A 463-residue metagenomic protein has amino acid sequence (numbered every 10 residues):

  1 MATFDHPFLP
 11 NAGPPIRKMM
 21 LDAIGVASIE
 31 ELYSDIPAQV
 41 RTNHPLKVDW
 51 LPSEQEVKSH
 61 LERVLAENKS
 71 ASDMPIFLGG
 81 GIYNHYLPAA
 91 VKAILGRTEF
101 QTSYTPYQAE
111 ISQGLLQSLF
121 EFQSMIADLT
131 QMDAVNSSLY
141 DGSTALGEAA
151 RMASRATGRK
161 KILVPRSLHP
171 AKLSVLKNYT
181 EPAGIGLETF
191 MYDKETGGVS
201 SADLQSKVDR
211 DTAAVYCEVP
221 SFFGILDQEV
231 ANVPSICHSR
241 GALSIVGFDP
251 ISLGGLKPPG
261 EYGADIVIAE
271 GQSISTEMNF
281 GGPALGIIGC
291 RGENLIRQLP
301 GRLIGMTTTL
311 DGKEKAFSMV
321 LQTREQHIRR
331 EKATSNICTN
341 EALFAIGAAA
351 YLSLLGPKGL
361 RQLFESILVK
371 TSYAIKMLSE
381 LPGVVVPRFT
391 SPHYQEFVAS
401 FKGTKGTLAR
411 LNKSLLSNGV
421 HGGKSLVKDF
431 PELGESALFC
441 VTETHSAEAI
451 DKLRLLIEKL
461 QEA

Functional and structural regions predicted by a protein language model:
M1-I16, M20, E314: Charged, compositionally biased N-terminal leader segments and the immediate start of the first structured element
F8-L9, T144-A316, A399, A409-K413 (+3 more regions): Conserved PLP-enzyme active-site core in the AAT-like
A27-V40, A264-A269: TRNA-binding/sensing appendages of the translation machinery
S34-E121, I328: N-terminal entrance/gating region of PLP-dependent enzymes' catalytic architecture
R97-A109, M125-M132, T157-G158, P182-T189 (+5 more regions): Gly-rich Lys/Arg/Thr-decorated short loops/hinges at beta-loop-alpha junctions or inter-strand turns that position
Y107-I111, L115, A127-G147: Short loop-beta-helix segment that forms the pyridoxal 5′-phosphate
I274-P382, P387-T390: Active-site C-terminal subdomain of aminotransferase-like
K358-K452: Conserved C-terminal alpha-helix-loop-beta "cap" of PLP-dependent enzymes that closes/shapes the active-site mouth
